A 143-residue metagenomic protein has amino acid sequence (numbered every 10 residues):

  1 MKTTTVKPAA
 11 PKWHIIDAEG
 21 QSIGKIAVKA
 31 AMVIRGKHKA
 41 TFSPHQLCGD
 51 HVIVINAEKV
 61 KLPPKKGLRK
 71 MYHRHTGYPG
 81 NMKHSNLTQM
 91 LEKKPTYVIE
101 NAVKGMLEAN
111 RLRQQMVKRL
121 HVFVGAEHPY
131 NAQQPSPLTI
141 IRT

Functional and structural regions predicted by a protein language model:
M1-N101, R111, P129-T143: Ribosome large-subunit tunnel/peptidyl-transferase-proximal elements
K104: Acidic, metal-associated active-site segment
L107-P129: C-terminal structural segments of small proteins and small subunits
